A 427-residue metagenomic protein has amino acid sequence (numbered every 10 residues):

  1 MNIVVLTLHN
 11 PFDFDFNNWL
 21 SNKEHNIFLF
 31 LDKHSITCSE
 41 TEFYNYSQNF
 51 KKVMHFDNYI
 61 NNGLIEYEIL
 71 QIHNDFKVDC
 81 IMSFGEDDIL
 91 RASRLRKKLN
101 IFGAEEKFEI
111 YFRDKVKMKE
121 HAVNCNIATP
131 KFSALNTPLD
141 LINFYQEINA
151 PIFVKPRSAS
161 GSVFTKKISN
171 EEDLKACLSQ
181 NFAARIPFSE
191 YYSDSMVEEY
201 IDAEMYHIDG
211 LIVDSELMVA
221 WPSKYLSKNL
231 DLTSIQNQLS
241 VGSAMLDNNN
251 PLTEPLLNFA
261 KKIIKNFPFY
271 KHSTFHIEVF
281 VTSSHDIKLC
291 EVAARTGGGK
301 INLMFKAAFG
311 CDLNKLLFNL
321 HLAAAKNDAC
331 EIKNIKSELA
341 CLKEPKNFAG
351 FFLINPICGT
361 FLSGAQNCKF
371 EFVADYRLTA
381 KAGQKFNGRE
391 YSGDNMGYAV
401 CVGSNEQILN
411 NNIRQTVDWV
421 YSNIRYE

Functional and structural regions predicted by a protein language model:
V4, N124, F318-E427: Peripheral (often C-terminal) accessory segments that flank ATP-dependent C-N-forming ligase machineries
F12-D15, S35-T41, L141, F361: Short, charged/polar "capping" segments at the starts of alpha-helices and the immediately preceding loops
I27-H34: Short internal beta-strands
N45-A134, N395, I408, Q415: Conserved N-proximal alpha/beta basic substrate-recognition cap immediately N-terminal to, or forming the N-lobe
A122, Y145-K167, I186-A203, I208 (+3 more regions): ATP-grasp fold ATP-binding core
A128-P130, P151-F153, I168-A203, N237-V241 (+1 more regions): Conserved ATP-binding module of the ATP-grasp superfamily
E199-Y206, G210-F269, V281, A293-H321: ATP-dependent carboxylate/phosphate-activation module, predominantly the ATP-grasp catalytic core and closely related
G210, D247, I264-F305, A329-K336 (+3 more regions): Conserved metal-phosphate-binding beta-hairpin within the catalytic cores of diverse ATP-dependent phosphoryl-transfer
